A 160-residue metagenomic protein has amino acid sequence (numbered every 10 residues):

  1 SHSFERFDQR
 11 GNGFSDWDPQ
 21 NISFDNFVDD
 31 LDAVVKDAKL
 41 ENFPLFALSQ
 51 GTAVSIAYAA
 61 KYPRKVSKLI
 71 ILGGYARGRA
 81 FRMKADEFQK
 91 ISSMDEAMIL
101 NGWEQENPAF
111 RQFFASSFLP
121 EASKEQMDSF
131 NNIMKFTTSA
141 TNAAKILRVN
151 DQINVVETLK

Functional and structural regions predicted by a protein language model:
S1-F14: Conserved alpha/beta-hydrolase
S3, N42-P44, S67-K68: Structural signature of beta-strand start/N-cap positions in the alpha/beta core of ABC transporter nucleotide-binding
D16-V28: Catalytic nucleophile-loop/oxyanion-hole region of alpha/beta-hydrolase and closely related hydrolase-like folds
D25-F43: Conserved acidic catalytic loop of the alpha/beta-hydrolase fold
F27, L45-A47, L72: Short beta-strand immediately N-terminal to the catalytic nucleophile in serine-hydrolase-like folds
A47-G51, S55: Gly/Ala-rich beta-loop-alpha elbow adjacent to hydrolase catalytic centers
I56, A60-K61, S67-N101: Flexible "cap/lid" loop of the alpha/beta hydrolase fold
Q89-K160: Alpha/beta-hydrolase
